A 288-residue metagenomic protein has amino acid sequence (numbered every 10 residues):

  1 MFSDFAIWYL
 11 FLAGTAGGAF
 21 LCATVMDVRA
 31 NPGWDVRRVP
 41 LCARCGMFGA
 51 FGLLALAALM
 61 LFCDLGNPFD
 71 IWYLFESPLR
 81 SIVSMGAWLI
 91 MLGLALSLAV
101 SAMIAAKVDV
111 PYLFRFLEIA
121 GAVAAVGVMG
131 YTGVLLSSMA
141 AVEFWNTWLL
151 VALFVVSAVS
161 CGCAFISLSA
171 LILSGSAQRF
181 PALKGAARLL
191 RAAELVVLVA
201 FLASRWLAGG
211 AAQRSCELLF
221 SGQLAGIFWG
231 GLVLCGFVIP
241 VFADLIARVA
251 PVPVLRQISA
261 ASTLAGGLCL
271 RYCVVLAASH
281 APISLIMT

Functional and structural regions predicted by a protein language model:
M1-G18: Hydrophobic transmembrane alpha-helical segments in integral membrane proteins
L12, N31, V36-R38, A43 (+4 more regions): Long, contiguous internal "core" modules enriched in hydrophobic/ aromatic residues
T15-L89: Membrane helical hairpin/interfacial module
W72-F75, R214-G222, I283-T288: Short, membrane-exposed interhelical loops at transmembrane-helix boundaries
L270-T288: Juxtamembrane boundary at the C-terminal end of a transmembrane helix
